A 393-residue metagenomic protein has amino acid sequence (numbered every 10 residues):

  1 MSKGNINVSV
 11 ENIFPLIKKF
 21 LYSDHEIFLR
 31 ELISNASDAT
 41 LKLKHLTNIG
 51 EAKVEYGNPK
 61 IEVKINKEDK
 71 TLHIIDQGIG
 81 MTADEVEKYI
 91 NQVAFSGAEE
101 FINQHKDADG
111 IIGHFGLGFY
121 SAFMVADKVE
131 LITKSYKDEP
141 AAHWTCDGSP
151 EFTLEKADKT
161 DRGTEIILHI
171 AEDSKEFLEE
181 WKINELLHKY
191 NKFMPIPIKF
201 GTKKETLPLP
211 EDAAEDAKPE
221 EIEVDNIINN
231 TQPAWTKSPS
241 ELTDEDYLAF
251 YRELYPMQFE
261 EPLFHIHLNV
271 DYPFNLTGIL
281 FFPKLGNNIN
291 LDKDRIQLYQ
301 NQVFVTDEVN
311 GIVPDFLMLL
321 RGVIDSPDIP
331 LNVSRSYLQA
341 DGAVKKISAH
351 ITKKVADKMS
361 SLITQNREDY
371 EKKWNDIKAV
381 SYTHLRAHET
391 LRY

Functional and structural regions predicted by a protein language model:
M1-F177, E185, K192, E205: GHKL (Bergerat-fold) ATPase N-terminal catalytic module, capturing the glycine-rich phosphate-binding loop and acidic
E87, V309-L317, V344, S348: Short, charged, low-complexity patches
I111-G113, D138-D147, E151, E155-G278 (+2 more regions): Glycine/threonine-rich ATP-lid/beta-loop region of ATP-binding domains
L280-G286: Short beta-strand elements
N287-S326: Switch/coupling subdomain of P-loop NTPase systems
P327-R335: Glycine-rich phosphate/pyrophosphate-binding loops and their adjacent beta-strand/loop elements at enzyme active sites
T383-Y393: Conserved small/polar residues in nucleotide/adenosyl-binding loops
